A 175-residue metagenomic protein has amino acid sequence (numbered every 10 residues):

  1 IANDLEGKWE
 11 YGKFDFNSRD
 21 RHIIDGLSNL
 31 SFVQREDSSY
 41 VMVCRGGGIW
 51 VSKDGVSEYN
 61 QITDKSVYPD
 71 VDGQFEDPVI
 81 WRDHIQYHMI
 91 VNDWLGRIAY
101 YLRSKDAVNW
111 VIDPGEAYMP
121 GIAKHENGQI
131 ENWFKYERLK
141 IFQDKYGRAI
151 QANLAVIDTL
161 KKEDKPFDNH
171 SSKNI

Functional and structural regions predicted by a protein language model:
I1-I175: Carbohydrate-active catalytic/glycan-binding domains of CAZyme proteins, especially the secreted or lumenal ectodomains
